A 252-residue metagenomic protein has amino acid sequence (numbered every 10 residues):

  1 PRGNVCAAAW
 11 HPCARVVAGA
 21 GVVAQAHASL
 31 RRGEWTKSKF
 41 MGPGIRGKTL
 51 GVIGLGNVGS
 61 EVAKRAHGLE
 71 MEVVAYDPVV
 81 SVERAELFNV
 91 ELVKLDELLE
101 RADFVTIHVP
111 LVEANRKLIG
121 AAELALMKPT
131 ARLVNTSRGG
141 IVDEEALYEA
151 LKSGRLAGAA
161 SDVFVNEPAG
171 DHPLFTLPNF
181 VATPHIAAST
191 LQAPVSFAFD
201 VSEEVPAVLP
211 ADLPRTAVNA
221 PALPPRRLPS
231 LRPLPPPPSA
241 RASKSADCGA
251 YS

Functional and structural regions predicted by a protein language model:
P1-V5, D77, L95-D96, S137 (+1 more regions): Short beta->alpha connector loops at strand-helix junctions that form conserved, small/polar/Pro-enriched
R2-T49, E61-K64, G68, L213-A217: Phosphate-binding beta-alpha-beta segment of Rossmann-like dinucleotide-binding domains, i.e., the NAD(P)
N4-A24, P206, S230, P236-S252: Acidic, proline/serine/threonine- and glycine-rich low-complexity intrinsically disordered segments
V5, A9, L55, L99 (+1 more regions): Amphipathic, non-transmembrane alpha-helical scaffold segments
A7-A8, S60, E83, R116 (+2 more regions): Generic structural signal for helix capping and beta-alpha/helix-loop junctions
S38-P129: Rossmann-like dinucleotide/phosphate-binding beta-alpha-beta segment
T130-S239, A246: Rossmann-like dinucleotide-binding domain for NAD(H)/NADP(H)
